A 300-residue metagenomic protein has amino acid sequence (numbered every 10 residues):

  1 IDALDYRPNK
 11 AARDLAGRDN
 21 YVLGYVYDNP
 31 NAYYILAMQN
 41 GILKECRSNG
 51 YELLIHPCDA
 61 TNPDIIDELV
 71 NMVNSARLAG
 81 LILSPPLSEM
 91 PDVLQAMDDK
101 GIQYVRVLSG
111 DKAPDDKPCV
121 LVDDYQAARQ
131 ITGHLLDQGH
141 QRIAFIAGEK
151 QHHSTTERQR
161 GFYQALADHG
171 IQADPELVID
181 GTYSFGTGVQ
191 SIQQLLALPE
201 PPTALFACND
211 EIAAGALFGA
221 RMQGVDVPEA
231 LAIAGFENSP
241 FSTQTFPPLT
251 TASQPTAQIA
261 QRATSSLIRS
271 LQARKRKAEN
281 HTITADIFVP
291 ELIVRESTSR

Functional and structural regions predicted by a protein language model:
L4-M72, A79: Amphipathic helical "hinge" segments at domain boundaries
Y6, A60-P63, S84-E89, E211: Short beta->alpha connector loops
G24-V26, R77-P85, A144-I146, V178 (+2 more regions): Periplasmic-binding protein-like
D28-A37, I55-I65, S109, C119-Q130 (+5 more regions): Hinge/beta->alpha junction and helix N-cap segments in small-molecule ligand-binding domains
D64-L78, G188-P201: Short, well-structured alpha-helical segments in soluble
I65-Q126, H153, E157: Short beta-strand-centered segments that line the small-molecule binding cleft or hinge of alpha/beta clamshell
I192-R300: Flexible loop/turn connectors
